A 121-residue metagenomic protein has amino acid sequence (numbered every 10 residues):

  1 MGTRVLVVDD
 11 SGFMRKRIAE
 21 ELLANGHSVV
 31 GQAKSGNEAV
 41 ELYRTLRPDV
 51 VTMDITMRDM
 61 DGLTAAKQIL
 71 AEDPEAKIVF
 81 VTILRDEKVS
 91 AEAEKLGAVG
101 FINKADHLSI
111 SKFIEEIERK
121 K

Functional and structural regions predicted by a protein language model:
D10, T52-D54: Active-site T/S-Asp motif of two-component receiver
G12-G31: Two-component/phosphorelay signaling modules centered on CheY-like receiver
S35-E38, D61-T64: Acidic catalytic/metal-coordinating carboxylates
L46-T52: Active-site beta3 strand of CheY-like receiver
R58, D86: The feature encodes the CheY-like receiver
D59-M60, K95: Residue-level signal for the "D+5" position in two-component response regulator receiver
